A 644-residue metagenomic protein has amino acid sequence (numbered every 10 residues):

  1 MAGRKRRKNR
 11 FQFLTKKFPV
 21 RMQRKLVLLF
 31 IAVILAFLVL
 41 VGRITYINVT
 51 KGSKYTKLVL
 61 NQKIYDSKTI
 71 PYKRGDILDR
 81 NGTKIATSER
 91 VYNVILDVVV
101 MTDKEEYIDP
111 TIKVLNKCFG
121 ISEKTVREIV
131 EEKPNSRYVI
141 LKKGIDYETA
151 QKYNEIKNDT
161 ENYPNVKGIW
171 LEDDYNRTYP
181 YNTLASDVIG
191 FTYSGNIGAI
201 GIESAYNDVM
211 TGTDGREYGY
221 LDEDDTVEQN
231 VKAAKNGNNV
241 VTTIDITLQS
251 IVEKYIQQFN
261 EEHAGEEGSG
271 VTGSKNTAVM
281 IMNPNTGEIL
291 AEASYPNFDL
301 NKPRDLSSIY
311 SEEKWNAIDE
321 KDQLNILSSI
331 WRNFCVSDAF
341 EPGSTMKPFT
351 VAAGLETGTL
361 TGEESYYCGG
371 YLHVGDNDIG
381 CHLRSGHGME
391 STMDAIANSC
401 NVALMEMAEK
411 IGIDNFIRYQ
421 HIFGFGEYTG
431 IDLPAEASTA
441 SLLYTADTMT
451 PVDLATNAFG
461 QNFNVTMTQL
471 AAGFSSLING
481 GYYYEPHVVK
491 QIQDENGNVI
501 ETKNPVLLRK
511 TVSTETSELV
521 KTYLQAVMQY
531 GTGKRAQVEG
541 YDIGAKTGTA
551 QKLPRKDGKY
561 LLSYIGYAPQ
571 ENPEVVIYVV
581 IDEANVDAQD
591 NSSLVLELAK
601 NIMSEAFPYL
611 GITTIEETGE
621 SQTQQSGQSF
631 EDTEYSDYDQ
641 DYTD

Functional and structural regions predicted by a protein language model:
M1-I309, A339, D414-H421, R555 (+1 more regions): Periplasmic/cell-envelope proteins involved in peptidoglycan metabolism and beta-lactam response
R7-R10, A86, Y92, D222-V231 (+5 more regions): Beta-lactam-recognizing serine transpeptidase/beta-lactamase-like catalytic domain environment
T192, A403-L404, N585: Short amphipathic alpha-helical interaction patches enriched in hydrophobic/aromatic residues with interspersed Lys/Arg
S563-I565, P573-V575, V579-V586, D590 (+2 more regions): Extracellular low-complexity, Gly/Ser/Thr-rich intrinsically disordered linkers and protease-sensitive activation/hinge
